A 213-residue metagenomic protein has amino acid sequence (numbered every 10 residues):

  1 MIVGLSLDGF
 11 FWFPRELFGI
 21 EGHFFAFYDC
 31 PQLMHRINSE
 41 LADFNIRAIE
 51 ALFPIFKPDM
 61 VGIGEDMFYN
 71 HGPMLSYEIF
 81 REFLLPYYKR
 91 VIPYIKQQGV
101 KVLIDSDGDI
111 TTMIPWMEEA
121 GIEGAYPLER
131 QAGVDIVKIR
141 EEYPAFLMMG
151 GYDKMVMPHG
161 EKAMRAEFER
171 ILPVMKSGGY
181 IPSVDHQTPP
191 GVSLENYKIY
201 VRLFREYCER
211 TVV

Functional and structural regions predicted by a protein language model:
M1-V213: Active-site loop segments of alpha/beta catalytic cores
